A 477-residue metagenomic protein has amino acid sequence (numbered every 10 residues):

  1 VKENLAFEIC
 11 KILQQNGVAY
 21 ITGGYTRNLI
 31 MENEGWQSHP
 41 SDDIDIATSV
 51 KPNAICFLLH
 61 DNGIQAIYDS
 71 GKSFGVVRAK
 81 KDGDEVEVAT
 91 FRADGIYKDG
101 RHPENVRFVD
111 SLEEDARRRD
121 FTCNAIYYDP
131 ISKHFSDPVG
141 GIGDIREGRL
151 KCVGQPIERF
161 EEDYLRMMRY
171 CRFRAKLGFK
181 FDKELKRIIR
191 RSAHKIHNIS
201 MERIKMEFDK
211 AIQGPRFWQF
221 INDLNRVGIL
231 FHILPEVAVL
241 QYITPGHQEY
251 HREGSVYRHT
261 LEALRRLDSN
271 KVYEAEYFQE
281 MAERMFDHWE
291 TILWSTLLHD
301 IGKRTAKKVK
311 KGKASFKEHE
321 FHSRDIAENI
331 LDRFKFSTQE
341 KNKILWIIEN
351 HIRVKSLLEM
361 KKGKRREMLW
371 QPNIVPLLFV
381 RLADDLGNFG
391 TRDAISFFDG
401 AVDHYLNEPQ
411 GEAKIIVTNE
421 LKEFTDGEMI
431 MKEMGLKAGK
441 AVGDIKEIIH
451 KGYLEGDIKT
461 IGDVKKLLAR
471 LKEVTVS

Functional and structural regions predicted by a protein language model:
V1-S477: Catalytic cores of the polymerase beta-like nucleotidyltransferase superfamily and closely associated nucleotide
